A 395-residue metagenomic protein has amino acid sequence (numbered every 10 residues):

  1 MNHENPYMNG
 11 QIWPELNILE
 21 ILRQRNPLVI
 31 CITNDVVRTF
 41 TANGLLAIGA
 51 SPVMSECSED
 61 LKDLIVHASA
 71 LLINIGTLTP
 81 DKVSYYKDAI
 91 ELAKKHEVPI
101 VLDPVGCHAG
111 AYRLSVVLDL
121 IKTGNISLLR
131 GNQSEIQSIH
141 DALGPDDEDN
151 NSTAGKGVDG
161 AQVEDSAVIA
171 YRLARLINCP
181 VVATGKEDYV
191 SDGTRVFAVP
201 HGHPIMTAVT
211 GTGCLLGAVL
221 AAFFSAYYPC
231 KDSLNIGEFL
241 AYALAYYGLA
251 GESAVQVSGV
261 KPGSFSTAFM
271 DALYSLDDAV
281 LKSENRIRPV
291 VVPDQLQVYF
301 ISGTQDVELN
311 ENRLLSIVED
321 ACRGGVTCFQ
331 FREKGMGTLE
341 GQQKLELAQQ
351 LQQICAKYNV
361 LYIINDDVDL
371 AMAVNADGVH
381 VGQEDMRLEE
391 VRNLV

Functional and structural regions predicted by a protein language model:
N2-R130, S134, D141-G144, K156-L176 (+3 more regions): Ribokinase/PfkB-type carbohydrate-kinase core domain
G10-W13, G248-P293: Charged C-terminal helix
R23-L28, G193-M206: Glycine/charged-rich beta-loop-alpha catalytic/anionic-binding loops adjacent to active sites
R23-T41, L46-P52, E59, V292-H380 (+2 more regions): Conserved N-terminal beta1-alpha1 strand-loop-helix module at the mouth
L78-D81, G106-G110, Y189, M206 (+3 more regions): Short, small-residue-enriched loops and turns at beta-alpha junctions that line or gate enzyme active sites
A111-V196, Q343-D366, L370-V395: Conserved phosphate/ATP/ADP-binding segment of small-molecule kinases
H203-L220, I236-G237: Short glycine/threonine-rich catalytic loop with a Thr-x-Gly-x-Asp
V219-D271: Conserved post-catalytic alpha-helical subdomain immediately downstream of the catalytic base and nucleotide-binding
